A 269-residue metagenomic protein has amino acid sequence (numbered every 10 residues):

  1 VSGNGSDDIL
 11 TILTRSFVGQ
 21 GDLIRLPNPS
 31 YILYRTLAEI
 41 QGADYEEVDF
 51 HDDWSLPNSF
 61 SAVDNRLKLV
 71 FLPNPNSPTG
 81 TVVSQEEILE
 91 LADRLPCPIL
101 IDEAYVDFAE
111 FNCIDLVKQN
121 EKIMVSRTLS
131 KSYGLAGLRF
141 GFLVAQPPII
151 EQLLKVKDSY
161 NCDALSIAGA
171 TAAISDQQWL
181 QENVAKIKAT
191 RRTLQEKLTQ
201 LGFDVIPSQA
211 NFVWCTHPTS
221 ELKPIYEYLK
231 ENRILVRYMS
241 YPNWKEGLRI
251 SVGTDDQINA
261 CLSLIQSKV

Functional and structural regions predicted by a protein language model:
V1-G21, G141: Conserved beta-loop-alpha segment that forms the PLP phosphate-binding cup at the N-terminus of a helix
S16-L37: Conserved PLP-anchoring active-site segment centered on the Schiff-base-forming lysine
I24-R25, A38, V70, A104 (+5 more regions): Generic structural signal for small/hydrophobic residues in well-ordered secondary structure, especially within
I40-Y45: A short helix-loop-beta submotif of the ANL/AMP-binding
E46, F50-D107: Active-site phosphate-binding strand-loop segment of PLP-dependent enzymes
E86, Y228-N232, R237, Y241-V269: PLP-dependent enzyme catalytic core of the Aspartate aminotransferase-like
K122-T199, F203-I206: PLP-dependent aminotransferase class I/II
K188, Q200-N232, L248: Conserved PLP-binding catalytic core of the aspartate aminotransferase-like
